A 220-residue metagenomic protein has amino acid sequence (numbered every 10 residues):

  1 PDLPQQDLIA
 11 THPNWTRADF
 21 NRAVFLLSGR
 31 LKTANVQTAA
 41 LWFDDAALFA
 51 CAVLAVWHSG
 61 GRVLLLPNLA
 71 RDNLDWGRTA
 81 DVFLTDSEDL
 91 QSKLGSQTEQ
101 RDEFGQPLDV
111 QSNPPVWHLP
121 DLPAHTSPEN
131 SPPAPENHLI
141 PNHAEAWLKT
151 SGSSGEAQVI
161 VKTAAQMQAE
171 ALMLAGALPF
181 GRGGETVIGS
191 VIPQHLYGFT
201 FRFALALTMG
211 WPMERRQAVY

Functional and structural regions predicted by a protein language model:
P1-P4, V116, P120-K149, F180-V187: Conserved pre-ATP/AMP-binding loop-to-beta segment of ANL
D2-T33, D45-A46, K162-A165: Conserved AMP-binding/adenylate-forming core of the ANL superfamily
N14-R17, N137, H143-L172: Conserved AMP-binding A3 loop
G29-L69, E185-P193: Conserved AMP-binding/adenylate-forming
D44, L64-G77, W211-Y220: ATP-dependent adenylate-forming carboxylate-activation enzymes
A52-G60, M167, R202-L207: Short hydrophobic alpha-helical segments of the AMP-binding
Q91-H118, L122-P133: Intrinsically disordered, low-complexity terminal tails and inter-domain linkers enriched for S/T/G/P/D/E
A169-T186, Q194-Y220: Conserved AMP-binding/adenylation subdomain of ANL enzymes
